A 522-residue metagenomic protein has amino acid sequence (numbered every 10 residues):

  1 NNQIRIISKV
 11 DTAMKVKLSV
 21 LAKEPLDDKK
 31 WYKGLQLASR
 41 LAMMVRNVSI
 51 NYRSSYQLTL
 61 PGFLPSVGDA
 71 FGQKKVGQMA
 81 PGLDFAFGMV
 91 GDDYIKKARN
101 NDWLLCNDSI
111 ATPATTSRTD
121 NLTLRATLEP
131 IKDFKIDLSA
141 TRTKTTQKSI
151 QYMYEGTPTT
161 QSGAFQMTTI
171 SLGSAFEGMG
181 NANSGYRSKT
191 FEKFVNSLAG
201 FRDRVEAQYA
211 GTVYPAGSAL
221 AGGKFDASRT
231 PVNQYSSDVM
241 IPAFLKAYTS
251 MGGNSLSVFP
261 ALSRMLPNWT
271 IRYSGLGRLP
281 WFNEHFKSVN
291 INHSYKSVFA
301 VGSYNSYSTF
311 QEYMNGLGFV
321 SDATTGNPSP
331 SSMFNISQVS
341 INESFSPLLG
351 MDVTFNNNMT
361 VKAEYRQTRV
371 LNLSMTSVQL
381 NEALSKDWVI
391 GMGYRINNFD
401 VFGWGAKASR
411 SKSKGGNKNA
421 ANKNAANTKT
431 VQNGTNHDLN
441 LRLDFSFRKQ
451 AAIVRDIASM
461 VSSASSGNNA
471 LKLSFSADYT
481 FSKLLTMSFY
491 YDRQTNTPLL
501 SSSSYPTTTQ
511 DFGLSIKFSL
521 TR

Functional and structural regions predicted by a protein language model:
N1-L26, T521: Cleavable N-terminal export/targeting peptides
S19-R522: Exposed, low-structure sequence patches enriched in small/polar residues
